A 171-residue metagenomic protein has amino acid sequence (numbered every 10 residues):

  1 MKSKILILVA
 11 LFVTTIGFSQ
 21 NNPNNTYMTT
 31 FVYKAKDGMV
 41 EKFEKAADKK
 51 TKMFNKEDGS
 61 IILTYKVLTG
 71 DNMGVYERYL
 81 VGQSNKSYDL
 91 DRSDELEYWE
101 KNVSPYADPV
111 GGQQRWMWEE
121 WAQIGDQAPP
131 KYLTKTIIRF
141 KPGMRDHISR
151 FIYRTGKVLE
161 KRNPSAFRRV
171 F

Functional and structural regions predicted by a protein language model:
M1-N24: Bacterial Sec-dependent N-terminal signal peptides
Q20-P23, L68-T69, Q123-P129, F171: Short glycine/proline-enriched loop/turn "hinge" motifs that connect secondary-structure elements and lie
N21-K36: Short N-terminal segments immediately surrounding and downstream of signal-peptide cleavage
N21-P23, D48-T64, D71-M73, L80-M117 (+2 more regions): An amphipathic, aromatic/His-enriched active-site/gating alpha helix that lines ligand/cofactor pockets
M28, M73-Y76: Short, surface-exposed coil-to-beta transition loops
T30-V32, E120-R169: Surface-exposed interaction/gating patches
K34-M39, K56-E57, Q83-K86, P142-M144: Short acidic-aromatic low-complexity motifs
V40-E44, S87-D91, R145-R150: Solvent-exposed, non-transmembrane alpha-helical starts
